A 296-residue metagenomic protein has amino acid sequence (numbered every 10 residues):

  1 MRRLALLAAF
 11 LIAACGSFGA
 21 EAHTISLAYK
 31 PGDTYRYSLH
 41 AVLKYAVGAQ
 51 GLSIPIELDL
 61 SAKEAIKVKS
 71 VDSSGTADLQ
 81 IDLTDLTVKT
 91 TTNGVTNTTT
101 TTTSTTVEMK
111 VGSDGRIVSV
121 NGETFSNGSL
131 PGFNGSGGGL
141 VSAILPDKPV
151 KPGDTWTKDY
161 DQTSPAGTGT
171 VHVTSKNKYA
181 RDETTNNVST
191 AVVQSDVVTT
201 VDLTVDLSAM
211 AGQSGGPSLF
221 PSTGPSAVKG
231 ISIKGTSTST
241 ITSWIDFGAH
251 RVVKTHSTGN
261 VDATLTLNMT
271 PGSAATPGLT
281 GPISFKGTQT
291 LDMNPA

Functional and structural regions predicted by a protein language model:
M1-L4: Positively charged n-region of N-terminal signal peptides that target proteins for export
L7-A14: Bacterial N-terminal signal peptides
F18-A296: Signature of exported/secreted
